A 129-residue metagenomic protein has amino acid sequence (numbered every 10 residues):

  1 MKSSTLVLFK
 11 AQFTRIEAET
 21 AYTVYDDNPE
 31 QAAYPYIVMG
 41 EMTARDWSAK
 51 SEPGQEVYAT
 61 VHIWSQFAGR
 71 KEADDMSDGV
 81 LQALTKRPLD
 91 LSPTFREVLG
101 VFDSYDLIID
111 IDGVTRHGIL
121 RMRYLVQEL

Functional and structural regions predicted by a protein language model:
M1-D27, Q31, E41-L129: Charged, amphipathic alpha-helical segments and their flanking helix caps
P35: A solvent-exposed, acidic/Ser-Thr-rich amphipathic alpha-helical stretch
V38: Conserved beta-strand in the GNAT
